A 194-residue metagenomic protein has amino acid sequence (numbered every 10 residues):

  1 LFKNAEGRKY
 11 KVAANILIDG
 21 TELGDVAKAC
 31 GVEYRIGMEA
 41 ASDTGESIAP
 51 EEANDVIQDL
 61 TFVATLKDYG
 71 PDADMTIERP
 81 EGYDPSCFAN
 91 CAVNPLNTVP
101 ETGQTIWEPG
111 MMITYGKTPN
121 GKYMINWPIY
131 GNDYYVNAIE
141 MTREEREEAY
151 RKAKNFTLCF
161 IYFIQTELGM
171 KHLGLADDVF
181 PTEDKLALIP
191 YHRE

Functional and structural regions predicted by a protein language model:
K3-I16, G20-E194: Flavin (FAD/FMN)-binding glycine-rich loop and adjacent Rossmann-like elements that form
